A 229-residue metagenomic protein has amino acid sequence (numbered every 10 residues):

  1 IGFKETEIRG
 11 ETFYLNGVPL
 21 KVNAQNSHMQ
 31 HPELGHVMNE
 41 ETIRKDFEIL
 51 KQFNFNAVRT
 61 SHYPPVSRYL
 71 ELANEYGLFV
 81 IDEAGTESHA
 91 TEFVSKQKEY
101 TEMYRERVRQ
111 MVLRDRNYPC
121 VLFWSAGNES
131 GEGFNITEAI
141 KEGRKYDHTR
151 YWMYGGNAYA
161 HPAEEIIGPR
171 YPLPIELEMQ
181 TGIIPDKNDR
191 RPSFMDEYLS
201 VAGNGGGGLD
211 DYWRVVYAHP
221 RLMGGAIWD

Functional and structural regions predicted by a protein language model:
I1-L50, E71: N-terminal carbohydrate-binding accessory modules
F47-F53, A57-D229: Substrate-binding/catalytic cleft of secreted carbohydrate-active enzymes, primarily glycoside hydrolases
